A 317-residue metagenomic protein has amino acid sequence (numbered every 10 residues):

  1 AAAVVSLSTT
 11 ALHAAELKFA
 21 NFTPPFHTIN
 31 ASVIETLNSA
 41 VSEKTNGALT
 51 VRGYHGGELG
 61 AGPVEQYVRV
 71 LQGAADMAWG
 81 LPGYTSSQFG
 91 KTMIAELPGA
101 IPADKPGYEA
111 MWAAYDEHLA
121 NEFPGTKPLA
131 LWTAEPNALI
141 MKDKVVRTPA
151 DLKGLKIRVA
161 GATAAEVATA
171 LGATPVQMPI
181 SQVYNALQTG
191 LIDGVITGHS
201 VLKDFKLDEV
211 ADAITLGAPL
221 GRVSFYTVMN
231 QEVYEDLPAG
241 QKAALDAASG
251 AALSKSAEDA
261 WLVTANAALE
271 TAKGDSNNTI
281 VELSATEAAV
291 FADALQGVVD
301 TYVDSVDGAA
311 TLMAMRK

Functional and structural regions predicted by a protein language model:
A1-S6: Sec-dependent N-terminal signal peptides
L7-A14: Sec/Tat signal peptide C-region and signal peptidase I cleavage site
A15-K105, N121-K317: N-terminal secretory/targeting leader peptides
E109-D116, N121: Signature of the catalytic double-stranded beta-helix
